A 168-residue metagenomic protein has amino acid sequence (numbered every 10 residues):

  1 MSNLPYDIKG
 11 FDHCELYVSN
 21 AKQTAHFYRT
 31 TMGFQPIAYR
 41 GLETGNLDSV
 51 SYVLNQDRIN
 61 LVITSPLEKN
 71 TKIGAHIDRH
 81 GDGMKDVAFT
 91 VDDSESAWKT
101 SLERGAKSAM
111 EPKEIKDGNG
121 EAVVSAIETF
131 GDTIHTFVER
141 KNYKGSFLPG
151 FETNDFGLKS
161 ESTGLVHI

Functional and structural regions predicted by a protein language model:
M1-D7, N60-S65, F89-H167: Vicinal oxygen chelate
S2, G41-L42, A75-D78: Alpha-helix capping and helix-loop boundary segments enriched in small/acidic/polar residues
Y6-K9, E15-N60, E103, P112-G118 (+1 more regions): Core segments of cupin and vicinal oxygen chelate
K9-S19, Y52, K72-K99, I127-E128 (+1 more regions): Vicinal oxygen chelate
H13-L16, F27-Y28, F34, V53-L54 (+5 more regions): Broad hydrophobic/π-residue packing in well-ordered secondary structure
D57-R58, I73, G81-G83, N154-L158: Short, low-complexity, polar/charged sequence segments that are solvent-exposed and flexible
